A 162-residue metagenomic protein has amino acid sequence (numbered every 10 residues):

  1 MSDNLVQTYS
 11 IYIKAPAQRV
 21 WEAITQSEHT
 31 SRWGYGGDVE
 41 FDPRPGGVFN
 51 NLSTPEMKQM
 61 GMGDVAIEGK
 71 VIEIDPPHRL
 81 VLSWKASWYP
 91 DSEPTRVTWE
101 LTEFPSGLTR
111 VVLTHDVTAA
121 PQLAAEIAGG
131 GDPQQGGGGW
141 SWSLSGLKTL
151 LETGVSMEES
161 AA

Functional and structural regions predicted by a protein language model:
M1-E40, R44, A162: Hydrophobic ligand-binding cavity/cleft-lining segments
N4-S10, A17, V48, A66 (+3 more regions): Intrinsic-disorder/low-complexity, polar/charged segments enriched in Ser/Thr/Lys/Arg/Asp/Glu/Gln
I11, I67-I72, T95-E103: Hydrophobic/aromatic beta-strand elements that line small-molecule binding cavities or substrate pockets in beta-rich
A17-Q18, D42-R44, I72-H78, E100-R110: A short, structured loop/turn motif at beta-sheet edges
V20-W21, T30, F49, V71 (+4 more regions): Hydrophobic pocket/interface hotspot
F41-K85: Glycine-rich portal/gate segments that line the openings of hydrophobic small-molecule binding cavities
S87-S141: Beta-strand/loop substructures that line and gate deep hydrophobic ligand-binding cavities in soluble
T149-A162: Short, highly charged C-terminal tails/helix-capping segments
